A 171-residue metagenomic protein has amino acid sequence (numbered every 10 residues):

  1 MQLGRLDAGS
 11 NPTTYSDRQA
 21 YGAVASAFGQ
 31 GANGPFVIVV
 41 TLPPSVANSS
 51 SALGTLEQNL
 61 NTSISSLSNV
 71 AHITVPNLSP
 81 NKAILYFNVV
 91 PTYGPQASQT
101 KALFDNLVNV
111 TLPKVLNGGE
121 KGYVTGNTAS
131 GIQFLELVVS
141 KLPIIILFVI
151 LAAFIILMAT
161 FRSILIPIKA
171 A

Functional and structural regions predicted by a protein language model:
L3-A170: Structured non-transmembrane domains adjacent to transmembrane bundles in polytopic membrane proteins
